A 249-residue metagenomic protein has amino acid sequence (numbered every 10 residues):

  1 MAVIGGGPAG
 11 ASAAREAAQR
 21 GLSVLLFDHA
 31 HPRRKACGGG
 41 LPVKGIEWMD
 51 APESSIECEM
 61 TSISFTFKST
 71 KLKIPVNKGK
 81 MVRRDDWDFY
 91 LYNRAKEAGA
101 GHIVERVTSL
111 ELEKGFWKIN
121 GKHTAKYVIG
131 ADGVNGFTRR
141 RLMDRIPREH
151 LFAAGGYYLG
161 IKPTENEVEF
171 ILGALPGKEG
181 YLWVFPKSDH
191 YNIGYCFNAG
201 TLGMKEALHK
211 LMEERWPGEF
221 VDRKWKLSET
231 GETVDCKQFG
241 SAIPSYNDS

Functional and structural regions predicted by a protein language model:
A2, G6, R15-C37: Glycine-rich FAD pyrophosphate-binding loop
G10-A11: N-terminal Rossmann-fold NAD(P) dinucleotide-binding loop
S23, G101, K224-K226: Conserved beta-strand segments of alpha/beta enzyme cores
A30-S54: Conserved N-terminal glycine-rich FAD pyrophosphate-binding loop of Rossmann-like flavoproteins
G40, N135, R140-F170, W216 (+1 more regions): Central beta-strand plus flanking loop segment that forms part of the substrate or channel wall within the catalytic
E47-W48, P52, I56-R141, P147-A153: Conserved N-terminal helical subregion
M81, S109, T201-S249: FAD/FMN-dependent oxidoreductases across multiple families
L172-G203: Active-site substrate-recognition segment that forms the wall of the catalytic cavity or substrate channel
